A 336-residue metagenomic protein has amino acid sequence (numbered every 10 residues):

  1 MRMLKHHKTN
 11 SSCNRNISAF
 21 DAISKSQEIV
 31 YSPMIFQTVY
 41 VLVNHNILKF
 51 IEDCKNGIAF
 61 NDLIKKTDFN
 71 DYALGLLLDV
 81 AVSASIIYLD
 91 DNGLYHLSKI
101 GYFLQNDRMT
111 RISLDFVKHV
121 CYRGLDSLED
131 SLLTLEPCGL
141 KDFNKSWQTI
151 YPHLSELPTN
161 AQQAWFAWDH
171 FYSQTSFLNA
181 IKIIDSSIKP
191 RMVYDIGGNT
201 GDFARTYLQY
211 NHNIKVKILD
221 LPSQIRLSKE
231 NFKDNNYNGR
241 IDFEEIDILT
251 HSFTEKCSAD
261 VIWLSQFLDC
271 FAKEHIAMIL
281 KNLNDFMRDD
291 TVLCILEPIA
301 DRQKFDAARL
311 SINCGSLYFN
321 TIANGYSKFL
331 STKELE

Functional and structural regions predicted by a protein language model:
R2-D91, M192-E336: Alpha-helical subdomain
C13-D53, K66, Y72-R191: Conserved Class I S-adenosyl-L-methionine-dependent methyltransferase catalytic core
